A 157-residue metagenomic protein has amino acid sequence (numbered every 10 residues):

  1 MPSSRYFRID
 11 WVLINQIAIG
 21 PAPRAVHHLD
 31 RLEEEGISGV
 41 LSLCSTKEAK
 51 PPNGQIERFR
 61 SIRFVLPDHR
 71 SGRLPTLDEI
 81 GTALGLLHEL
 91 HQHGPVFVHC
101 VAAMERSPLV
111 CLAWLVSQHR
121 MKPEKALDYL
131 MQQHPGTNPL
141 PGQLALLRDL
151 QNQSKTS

Functional and structural regions predicted by a protein language model:
M1: N-terminal carbohydrate-binding accessory modules
S4-P95, V116-D149, K155: Cysteine-based protein phosphatase catalytic domain of the PTP/DSP
G94-L112: A phosphate-binding catalytic loop at a beta-strand-loop-alpha-helix junction that coordinates phosphoryl groups
